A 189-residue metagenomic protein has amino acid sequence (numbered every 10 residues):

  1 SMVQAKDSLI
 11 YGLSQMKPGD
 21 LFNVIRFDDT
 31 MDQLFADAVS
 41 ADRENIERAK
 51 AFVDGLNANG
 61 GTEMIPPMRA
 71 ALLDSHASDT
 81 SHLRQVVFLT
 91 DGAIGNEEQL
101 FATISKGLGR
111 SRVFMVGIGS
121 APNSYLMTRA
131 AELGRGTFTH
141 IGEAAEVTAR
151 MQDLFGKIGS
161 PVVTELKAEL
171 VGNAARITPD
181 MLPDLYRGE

Functional and structural regions predicted by a protein language model:
S1-E189: Exposed acidic/Ser/Thr-rich ligand/metal-binding surfaces
